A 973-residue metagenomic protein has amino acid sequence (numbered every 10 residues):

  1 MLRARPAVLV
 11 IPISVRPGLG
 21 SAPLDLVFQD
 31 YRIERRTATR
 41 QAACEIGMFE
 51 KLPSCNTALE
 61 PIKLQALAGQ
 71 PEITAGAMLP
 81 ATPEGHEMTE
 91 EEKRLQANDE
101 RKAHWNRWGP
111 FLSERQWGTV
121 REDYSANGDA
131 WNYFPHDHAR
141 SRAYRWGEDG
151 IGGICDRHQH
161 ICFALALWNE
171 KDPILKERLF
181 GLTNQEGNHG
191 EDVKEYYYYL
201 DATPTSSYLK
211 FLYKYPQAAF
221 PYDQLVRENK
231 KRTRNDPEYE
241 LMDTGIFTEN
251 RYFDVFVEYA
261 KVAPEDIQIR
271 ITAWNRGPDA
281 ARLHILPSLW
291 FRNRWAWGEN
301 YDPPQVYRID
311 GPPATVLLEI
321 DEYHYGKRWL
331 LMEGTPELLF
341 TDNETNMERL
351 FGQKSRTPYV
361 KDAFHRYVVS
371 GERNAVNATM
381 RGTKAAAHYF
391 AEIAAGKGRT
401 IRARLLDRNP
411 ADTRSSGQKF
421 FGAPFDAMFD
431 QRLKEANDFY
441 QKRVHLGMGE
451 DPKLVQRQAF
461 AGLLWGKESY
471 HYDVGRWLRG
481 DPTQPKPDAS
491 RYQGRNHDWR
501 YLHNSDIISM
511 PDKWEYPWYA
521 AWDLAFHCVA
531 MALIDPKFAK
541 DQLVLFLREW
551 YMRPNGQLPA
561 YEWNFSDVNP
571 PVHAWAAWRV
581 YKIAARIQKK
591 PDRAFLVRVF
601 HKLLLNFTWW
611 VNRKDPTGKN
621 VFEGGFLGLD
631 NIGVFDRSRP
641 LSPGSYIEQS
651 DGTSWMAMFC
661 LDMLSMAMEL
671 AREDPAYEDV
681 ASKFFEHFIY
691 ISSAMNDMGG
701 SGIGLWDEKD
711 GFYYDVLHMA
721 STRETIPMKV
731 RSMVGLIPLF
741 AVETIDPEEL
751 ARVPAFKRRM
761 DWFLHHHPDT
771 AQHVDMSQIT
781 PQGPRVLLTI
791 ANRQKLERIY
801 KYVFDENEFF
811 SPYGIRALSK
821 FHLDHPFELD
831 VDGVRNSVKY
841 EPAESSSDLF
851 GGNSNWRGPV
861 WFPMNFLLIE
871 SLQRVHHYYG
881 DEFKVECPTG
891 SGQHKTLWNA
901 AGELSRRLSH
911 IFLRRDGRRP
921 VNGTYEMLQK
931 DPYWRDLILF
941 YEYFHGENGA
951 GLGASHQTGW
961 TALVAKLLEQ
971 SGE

Functional and structural regions predicted by a protein language model:
M1, L59: Glycine-rich phosphate/adenosyl-contacting loop at the front of the ribokinase-like
L2-L9: Extreme N-terminal basic, low-complexity initiation segments that serve as generic localization/processing leaders
I11, P17, V27-R32, R36 (+3 more regions): Short, positively charged and aromatic/hydrophobic N-terminal segments
S54, Q65, P83-S141, Q159 (+1 more regions): Acidic, mature catalytic/reactive cores of soluble proteins
D149-C155, L165-A166: Structured, charged N-terminal subsegments at the starts of enzyme catalytic cores and at intra-chain domain/subunit
